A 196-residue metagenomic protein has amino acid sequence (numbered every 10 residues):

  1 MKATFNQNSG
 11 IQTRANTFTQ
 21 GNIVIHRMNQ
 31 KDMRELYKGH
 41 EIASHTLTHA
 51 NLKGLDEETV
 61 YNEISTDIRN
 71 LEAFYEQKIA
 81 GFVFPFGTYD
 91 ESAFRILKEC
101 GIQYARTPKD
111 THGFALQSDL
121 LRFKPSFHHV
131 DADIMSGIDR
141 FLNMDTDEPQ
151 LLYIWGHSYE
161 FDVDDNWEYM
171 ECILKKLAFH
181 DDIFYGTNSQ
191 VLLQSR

Functional and structural regions predicted by a protein language model:
K2-R95, C100-Q103, D110-F123, Q150-F161: Metal-dependent polysaccharide deacetylase catalytic core of the NodB/CE4 family, i.e., the active-site-bearing domain
A15, S92, D133, D164-N166 (+1 more regions): Short acidic, gly/pro-rich beta-turn/loop elements at beta-sheet edges and active-site/ligand-binding grooves
R27-Q30, D90, D131-I134, N166 (+1 more regions): General structural signal for secondary-structure boundaries
E35-K38, N62, R95, E99 (+6 more regions): Charged/polar, solvent-exposed surface patches and flexible loops
L52, H112-A115, H128-D133, V191-Q194: A short acidic, often aromatic-flanked loop/helix-cap motif at beta-alpha or helix-coil junctions that lines enzyme
E57-N62, A132-M135, D164-W167, E171: Non-membrane alpha-helical structural segments and their capping/turn regions in soluble enzymes
E72, Y104-G113, D139, T146 (+1 more regions): C-terminal domain-boundary segment and adjacent tail
V130-M144: A Trp-anchored, charged/polar loop motif used as the substrate-binding/catalytic surface of acyl/ester-handling
